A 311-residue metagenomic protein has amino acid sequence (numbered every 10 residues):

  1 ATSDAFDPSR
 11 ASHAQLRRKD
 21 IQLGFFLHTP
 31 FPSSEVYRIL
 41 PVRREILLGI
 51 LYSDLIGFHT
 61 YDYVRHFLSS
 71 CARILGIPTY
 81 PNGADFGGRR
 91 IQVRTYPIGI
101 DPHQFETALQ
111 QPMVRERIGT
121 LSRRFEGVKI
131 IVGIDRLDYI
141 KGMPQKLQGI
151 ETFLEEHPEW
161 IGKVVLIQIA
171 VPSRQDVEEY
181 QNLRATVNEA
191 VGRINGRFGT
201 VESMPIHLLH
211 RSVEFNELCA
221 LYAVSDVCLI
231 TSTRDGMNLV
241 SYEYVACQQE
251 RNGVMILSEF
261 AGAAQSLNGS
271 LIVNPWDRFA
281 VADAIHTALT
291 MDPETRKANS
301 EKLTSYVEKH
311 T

Functional and structural regions predicted by a protein language model:
A1-H310: Catalytic cores of carbohydrate-active enzymes across secretory and cytosolic contexts
